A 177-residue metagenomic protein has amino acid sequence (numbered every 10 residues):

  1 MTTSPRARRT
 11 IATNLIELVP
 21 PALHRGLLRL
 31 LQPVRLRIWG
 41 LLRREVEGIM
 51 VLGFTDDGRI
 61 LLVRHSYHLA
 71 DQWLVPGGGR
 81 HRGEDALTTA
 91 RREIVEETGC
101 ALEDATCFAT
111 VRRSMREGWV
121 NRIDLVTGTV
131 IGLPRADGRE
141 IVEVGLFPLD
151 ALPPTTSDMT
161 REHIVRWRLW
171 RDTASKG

Functional and structural regions predicted by a protein language model:
T2-T10, N14-L15, R139-G177: Nudix hydrolase/Nudix homology domain
R6-M50: Acidic, metal-coordinating catalytic segment for phosphate/diphosphate chemistry, firing primarily on the Nudix
R43, L52, M115-E117, R135-G138: Short secondary-structure boundary/capping segments
E47-I49, G58, N121-D124, V142: Change "...and in nucleic-acid phosphodiester-cleaving endonucleases..." to "...and in nucleic-acid processing enzymes
G53, L125-T129, P148: Short, well-ordered beta-strand micro-motif
T55, R59-E96: Conserved Nudix-box catalytic region and its N-terminal flanking loop in Nudix hydrolases and closely related
A101-T110: A short coil-to-beta-strand element that immediately follows conserved catalytic motifs
V111-R135, H163-R166, R171: Active-site-adjacent beta-strand/loop module that shapes the phosphate/pyrophosphate-binding cleft
